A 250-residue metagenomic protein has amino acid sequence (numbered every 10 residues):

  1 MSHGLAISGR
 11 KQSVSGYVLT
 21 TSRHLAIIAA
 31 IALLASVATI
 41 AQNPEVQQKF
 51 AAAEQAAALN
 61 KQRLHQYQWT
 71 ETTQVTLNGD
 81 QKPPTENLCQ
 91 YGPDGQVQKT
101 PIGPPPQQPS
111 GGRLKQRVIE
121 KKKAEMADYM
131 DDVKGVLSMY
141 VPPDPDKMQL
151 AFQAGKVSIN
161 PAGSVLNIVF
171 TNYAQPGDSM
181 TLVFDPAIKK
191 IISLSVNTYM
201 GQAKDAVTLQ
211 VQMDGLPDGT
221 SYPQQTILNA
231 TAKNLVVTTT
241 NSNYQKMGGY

Functional and structural regions predicted by a protein language model:
M1-R23: N-terminal secretory signal peptides that target proteins for export/translocation
A26-S36: Bacterial N-terminal signal peptides
V37-A41: Sec/Tat signal peptide C-region and signal peptidase I cleavage site
Q42-S179, A187-I191, M200-V207, T231-Y250: Structured extracytoplasmic
L194, Q224-T226: Beta-strand-dense domains in secreted/periplasmic systems and polymorphic toxin scaffolds
Q210-G215: Feature captures outer-membrane beta-barrel proteins of Gram-negative bacteria and organelles
D218-S221, L235-V236: Loop-rich catalytic cores of soluble enzymes, especially ATP-dependent carboxylate-amine ligases and other
